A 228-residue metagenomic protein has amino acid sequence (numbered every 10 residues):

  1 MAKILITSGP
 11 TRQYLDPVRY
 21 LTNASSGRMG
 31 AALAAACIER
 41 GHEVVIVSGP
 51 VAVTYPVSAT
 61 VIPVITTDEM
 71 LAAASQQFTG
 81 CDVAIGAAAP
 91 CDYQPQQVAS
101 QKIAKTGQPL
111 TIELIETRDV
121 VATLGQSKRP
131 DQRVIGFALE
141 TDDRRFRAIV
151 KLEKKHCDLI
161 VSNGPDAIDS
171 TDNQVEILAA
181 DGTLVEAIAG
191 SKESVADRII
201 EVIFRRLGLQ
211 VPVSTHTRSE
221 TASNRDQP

Functional and structural regions predicted by a protein language model:
M1-L139, D143-P228: A cross-family phosphate/adenosyl-ligand binding-site feature
